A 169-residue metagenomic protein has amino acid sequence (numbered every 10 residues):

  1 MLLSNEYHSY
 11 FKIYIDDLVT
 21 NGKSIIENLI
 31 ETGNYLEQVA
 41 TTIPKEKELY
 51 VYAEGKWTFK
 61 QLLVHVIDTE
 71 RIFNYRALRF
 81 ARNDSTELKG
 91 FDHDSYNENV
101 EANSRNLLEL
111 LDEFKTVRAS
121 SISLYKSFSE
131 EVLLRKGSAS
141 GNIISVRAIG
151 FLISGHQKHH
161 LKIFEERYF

Functional and structural regions predicted by a protein language model:
M1-E31: Terminal targeting/low-complexity segments that flank the catalytic cores of oxidoreductases
M1-I13, L49-H93, I122, L134-F169: Short, contiguous alpha-helical
T20, W57, Y96-L110, A139-A148: Acidic/His metal-coordination segments adjacent to aromatic residues that form catalytic metal sites in metalloenzymes
N21-G55: Short, contiguous, helix-prone interaction/anchoring segments in small proteins
E27-V39, N97-L134: Acidic/histidine-rich alpha-helical segments that form the ligand environment of transition-metal centers
L36, I43, L124, H160-I163: Short alpha-helical scaffold segments that flank and stabilize functional sites
V39, I43-E46, D84, F128-E131 (+1 more regions): A short secondary-structure junction motif
